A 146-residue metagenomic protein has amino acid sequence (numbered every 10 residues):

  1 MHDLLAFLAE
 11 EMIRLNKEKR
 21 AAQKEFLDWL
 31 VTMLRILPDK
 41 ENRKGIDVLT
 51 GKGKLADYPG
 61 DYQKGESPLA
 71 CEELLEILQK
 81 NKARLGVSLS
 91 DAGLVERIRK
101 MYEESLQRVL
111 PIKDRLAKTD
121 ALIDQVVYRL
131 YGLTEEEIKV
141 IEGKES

Functional and structural regions predicted by a protein language model:
M1-S146: S-adenosyl-L-methionine
